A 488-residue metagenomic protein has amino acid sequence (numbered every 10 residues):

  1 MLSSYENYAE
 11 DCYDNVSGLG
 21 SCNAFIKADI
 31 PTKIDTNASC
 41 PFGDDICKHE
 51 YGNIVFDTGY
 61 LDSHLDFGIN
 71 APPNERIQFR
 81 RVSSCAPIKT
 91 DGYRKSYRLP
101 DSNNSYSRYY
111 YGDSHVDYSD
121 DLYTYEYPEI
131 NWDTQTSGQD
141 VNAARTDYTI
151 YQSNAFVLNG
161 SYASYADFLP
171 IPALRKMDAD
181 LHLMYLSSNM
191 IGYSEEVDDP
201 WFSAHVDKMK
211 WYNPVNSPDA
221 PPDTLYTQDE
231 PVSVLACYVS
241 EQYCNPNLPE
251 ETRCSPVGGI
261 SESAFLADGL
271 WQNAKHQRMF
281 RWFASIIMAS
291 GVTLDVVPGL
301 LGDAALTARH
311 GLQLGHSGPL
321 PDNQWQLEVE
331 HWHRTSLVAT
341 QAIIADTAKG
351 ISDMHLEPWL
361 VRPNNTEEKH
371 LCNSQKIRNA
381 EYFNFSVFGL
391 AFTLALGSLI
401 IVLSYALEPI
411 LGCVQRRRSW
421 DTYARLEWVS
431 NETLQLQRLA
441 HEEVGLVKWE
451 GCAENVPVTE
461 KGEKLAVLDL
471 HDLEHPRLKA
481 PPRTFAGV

Functional and structural regions predicted by a protein language model:
M1-G18, T36, N245, S255-F385 (+1 more regions): Solvent-exposed, extramembrane regions of membrane proteins
M1-L320, G487: Extracellular/lumenal ectodomains of secretory-pathway glycoproteins
N384-E408: Single-pass alpha-helical transmembrane segments
